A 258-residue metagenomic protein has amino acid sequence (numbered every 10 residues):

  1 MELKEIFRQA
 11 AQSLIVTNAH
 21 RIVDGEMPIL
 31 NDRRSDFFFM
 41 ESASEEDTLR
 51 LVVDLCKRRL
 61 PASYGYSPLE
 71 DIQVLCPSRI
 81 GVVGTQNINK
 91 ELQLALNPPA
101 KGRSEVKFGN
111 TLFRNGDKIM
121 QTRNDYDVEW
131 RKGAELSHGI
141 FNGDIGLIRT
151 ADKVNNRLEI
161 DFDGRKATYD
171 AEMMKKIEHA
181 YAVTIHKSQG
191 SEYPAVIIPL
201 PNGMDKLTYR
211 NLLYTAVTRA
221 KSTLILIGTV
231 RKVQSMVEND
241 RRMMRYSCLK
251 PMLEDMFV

Functional and structural regions predicted by a protein language model:
M1-H138: Conserved helicase motor core of P-loop NTPases
N142-V258: C-terminal accessory regions
